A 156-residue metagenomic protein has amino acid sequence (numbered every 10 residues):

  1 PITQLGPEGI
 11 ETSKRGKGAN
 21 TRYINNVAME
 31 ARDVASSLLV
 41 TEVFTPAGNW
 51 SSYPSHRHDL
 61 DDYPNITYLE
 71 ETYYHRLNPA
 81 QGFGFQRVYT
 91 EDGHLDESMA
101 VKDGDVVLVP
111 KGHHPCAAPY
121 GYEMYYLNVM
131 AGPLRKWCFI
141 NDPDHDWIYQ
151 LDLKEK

Functional and structural regions predicted by a protein language model:
P1-M29, L127-K156: Double-stranded beta-helix
N25-G93: A mid-sequence, solvent-exposed acidic-amphipathic segment
P54-H56, H75, F85-R87, P115-Y120 (+2 more regions): Short beta-strand His + acidic residue motifs that chelate non-heme Fe in jelly-roll/DSBH and cupin folds
D61-Y63, D96, H114-C116: Generic recognition of flexible, low-complexity loop/linker segments
E70, D96, G104: Short, well-structured alpha-helical interface segments that form or flank functional binding sites
A80, H113-H114, A131-L134: Short, glycine-/Ser/Thr-/acidic-enriched flexible segments
Y89-A100, I140-D142, W147: Hydrophobic alpha-helical bundle architecture
A100-G121: Conserved metal-binding segment of the jelly-roll/cupin
